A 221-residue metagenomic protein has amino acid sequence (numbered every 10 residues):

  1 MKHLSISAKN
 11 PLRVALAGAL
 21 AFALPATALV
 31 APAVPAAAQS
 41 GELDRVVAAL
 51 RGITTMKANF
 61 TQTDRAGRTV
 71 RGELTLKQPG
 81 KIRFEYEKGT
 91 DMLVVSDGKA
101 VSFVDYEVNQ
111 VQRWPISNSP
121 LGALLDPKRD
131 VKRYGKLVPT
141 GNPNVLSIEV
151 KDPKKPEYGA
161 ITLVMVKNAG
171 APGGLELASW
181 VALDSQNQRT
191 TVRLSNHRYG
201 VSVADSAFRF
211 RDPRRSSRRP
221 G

Functional and structural regions predicted by a protein language model:
H3-A26: Bacterial N-terminal signal peptides that target proteins for export
L29-A38: Sec/Tat signal peptide C-region and signal peptidase I cleavage site
A37-R45: Cleaved targeting-peptide boundary
A48-G67: A short, Trp-centered hydrophobic/proline-enriched beta-strand micro-motif
T61-T63, E85-E87, V104-Y106, K151-P153 (+1 more regions): A generic structural motif
R71-L125, T190: An acidic-aromatic
R133-Y134, P139-P220: Gly/Pro-enriched, hydrophobic low-complexity segments that function as extracytoplasmic propeptides/linkers
